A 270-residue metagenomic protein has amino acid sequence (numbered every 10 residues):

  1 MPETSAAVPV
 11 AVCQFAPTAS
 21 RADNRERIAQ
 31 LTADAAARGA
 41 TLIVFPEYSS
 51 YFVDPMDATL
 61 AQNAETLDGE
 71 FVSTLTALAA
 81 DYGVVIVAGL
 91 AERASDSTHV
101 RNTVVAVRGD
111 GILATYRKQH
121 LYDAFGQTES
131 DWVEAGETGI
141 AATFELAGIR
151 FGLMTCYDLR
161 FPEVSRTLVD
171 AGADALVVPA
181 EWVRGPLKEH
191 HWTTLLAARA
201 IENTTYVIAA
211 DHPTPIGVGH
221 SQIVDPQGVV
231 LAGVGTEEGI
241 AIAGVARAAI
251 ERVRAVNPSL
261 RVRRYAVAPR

Functional and structural regions predicted by a protein language model:
P2-V10, T143-G152, A175: Beta-strand-turn-beta hairpins that frame and shape the catalytic cleft of phosphate-ester-processing enzymes
V10, N24, V44, A79 (+1 more regions): Residue-level signal for inorganic ion chemistry
Q14-A19: Short polar catalytic/cofactor-binding loops
R21, A29-G109, V183-I201: Cys-nucleophile CN-hydrolase/nitrilase-fold catalytic domain and related Cys-dependent amidase chemistry that acts on
D23-T32, R160-R166: Short, acidic/polar
L67-V87, L159-A241: CN hydrolase (nitrilase-like) catalytic-core segments centered on the catalytic cysteine and neighboring Lys/Glu
A88-L90, N102-A106, A142-F144, S221-I223 (+1 more regions): Short beta-strand scaffold segments in enzyme catalytic cores
S95-A171, R184-T194, A255-S259, A266: Active-site catalytic loop in hydrolytic enzyme cores
